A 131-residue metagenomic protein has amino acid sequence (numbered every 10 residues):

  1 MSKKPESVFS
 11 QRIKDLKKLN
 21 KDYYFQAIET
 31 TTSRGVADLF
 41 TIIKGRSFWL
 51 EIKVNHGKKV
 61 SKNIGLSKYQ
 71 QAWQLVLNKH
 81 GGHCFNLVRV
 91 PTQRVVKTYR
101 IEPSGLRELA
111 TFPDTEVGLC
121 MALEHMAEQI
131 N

Functional and structural regions predicted by a protein language model:
M1-T30: Acidic-basic catalytic patches of nuclease active cores, encompassing PD-(D/E)XK and other metal-cofactor nuclease
L16-L19, S104-F112: Structured catalytic cores of enzymes that bind and process phosphorylated ligands/cofactors
T32, I43-G45: A generic beta-sheet turn/junction motif
G35: Beta-rich catalytic cores
L39-T41, F48-G57: Conserved catalytic cores of phosphodiester-cleaving nucleases, focusing on short active-site segments
H56-L77: Mg2+/Mn2+-dependent nuclease catalytic core
L75-G105: Nucleic-acid nuclease catalytic cores
L109-N131: Charged phosphate-binding loop/patch that engages nucleotide di/tri-phosphates or the phosphate backbone of nucleic
